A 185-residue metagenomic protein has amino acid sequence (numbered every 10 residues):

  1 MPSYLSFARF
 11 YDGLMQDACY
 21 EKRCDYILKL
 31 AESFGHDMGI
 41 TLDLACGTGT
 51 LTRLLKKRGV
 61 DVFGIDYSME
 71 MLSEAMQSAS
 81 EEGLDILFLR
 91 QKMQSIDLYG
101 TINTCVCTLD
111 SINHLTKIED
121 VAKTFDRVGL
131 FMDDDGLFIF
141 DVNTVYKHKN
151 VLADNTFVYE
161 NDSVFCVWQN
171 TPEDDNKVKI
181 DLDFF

Functional and structural regions predicted by a protein language model:
M1-D37: Conserved class I S-adenosyl-L-methionine
D37-A45: Conserved class I S-adenosyl-L-methionine
L42, G49-S95: Class I SAM-dependent methyltransferase SAM/SAH-binding core
D97-T104: A short acidic, Gly/Pro-enriched loop at the edge of an enzyme's catalytic core that lines a small-molecule cofactor
T108-D110: Residues lining the SAM
N113-L115: A short His-aromatic
A122-D134: A short glycine-rich, Lys/Arg-flanked "PGG" loop and its adjoining helix->strand segment in the class I
I139-F185: SAM-dependent methyltransferase
